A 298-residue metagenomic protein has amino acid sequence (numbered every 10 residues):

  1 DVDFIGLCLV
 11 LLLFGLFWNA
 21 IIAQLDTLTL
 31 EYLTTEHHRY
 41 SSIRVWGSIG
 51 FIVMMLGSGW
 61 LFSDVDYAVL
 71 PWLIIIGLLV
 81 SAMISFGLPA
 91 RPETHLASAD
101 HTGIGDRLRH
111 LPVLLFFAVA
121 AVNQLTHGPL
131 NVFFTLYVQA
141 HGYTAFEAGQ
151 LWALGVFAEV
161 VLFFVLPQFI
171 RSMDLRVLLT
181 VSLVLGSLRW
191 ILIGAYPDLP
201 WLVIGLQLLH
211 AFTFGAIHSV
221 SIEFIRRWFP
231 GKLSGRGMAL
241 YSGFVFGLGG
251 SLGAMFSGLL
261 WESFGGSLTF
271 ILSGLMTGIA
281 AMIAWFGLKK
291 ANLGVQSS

Functional and structural regions predicted by a protein language model:
D1-L11, G194-L206: Helix-loop junctions at membrane interfaces in 12-TM secondary transporters
L12-W46: Cytoplasmic helix-loop-helix junction between adjacent transmembrane helices in 12-TM secondary transporters
T34-W46, A145-F146, F229-S242: Loop-to-transmembrane helix entry/capping segments in MFS-fold secondary transporters and related SLC/MFSD carriers
F62-S63, V161-L175, W261-E262: Helix-to-loop junctions at the C-terminal end of transmembrane segments in multipass secondary transporters
V69-G87, L268-G287: Symmetry-related core transmembrane helices of the 12-TM Major Facilitator Superfamily/SLC fold
L88-V122: Juxtamembrane intracellular "pre-TM" segments in multi-pass secondary transporters
P112-A153, H218: Helix-loop boundary and gating motifs at the non-cytosolic
V177-L192: Structural signature of the two symmetry-related core transmembrane helices
